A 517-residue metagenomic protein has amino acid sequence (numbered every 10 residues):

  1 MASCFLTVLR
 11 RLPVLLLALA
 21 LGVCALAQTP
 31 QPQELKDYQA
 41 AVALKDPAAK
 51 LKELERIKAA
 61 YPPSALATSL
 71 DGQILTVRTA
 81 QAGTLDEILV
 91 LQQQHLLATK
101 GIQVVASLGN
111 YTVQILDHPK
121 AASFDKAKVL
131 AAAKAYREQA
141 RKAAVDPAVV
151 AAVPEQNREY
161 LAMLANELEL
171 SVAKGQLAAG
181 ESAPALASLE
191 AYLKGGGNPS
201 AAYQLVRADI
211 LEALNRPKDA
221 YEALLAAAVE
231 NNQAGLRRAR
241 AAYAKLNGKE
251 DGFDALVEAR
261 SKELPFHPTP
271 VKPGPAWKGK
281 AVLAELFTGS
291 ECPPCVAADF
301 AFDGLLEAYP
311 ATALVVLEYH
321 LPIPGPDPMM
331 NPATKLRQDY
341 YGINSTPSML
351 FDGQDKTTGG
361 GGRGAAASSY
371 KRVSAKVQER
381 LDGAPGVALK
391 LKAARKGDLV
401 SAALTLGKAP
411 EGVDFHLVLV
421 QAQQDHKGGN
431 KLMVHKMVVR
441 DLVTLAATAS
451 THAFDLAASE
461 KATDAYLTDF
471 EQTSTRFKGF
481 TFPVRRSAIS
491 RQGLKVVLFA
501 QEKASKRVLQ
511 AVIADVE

Functional and structural regions predicted by a protein language model:
R11-C24: Bacterial N-terminal signal peptides
T29-A41, A65-A80, G101-A122, L161-K174 (+1 more regions): Amphipathic alpha-helical repeat scaffolds of TPR domains
L44, Q81-A82, H118-P119, S123 (+2 more regions): Structural motif corresponding to the intra-repeat A-B loop/turn of tetratricopeptide repeats
K50-I57, T84-A98, S123-A140, S182-L193 (+2 more regions): Alpha-helical repeat scaffolds
A60-L70, H95-A106, K120-D125, Q139-L164 (+2 more regions): Short solvent-exposed coil/turn linkers within tandem alpha-helical repeat scaffolds
G274-P293, L317, L417, L498: Short active-site neighborhood of thiol/selenol oxidoreductases, capturing the structured segment around
T288, P294-P310: Typically the conserved alpha-helix immediately C-terminal to a functionally engaged Cys/Sec in thioredoxin-like
Y319-E517: Short, conserved sequence motifs used for protein processing/export or organelle targeting and for catalysis
